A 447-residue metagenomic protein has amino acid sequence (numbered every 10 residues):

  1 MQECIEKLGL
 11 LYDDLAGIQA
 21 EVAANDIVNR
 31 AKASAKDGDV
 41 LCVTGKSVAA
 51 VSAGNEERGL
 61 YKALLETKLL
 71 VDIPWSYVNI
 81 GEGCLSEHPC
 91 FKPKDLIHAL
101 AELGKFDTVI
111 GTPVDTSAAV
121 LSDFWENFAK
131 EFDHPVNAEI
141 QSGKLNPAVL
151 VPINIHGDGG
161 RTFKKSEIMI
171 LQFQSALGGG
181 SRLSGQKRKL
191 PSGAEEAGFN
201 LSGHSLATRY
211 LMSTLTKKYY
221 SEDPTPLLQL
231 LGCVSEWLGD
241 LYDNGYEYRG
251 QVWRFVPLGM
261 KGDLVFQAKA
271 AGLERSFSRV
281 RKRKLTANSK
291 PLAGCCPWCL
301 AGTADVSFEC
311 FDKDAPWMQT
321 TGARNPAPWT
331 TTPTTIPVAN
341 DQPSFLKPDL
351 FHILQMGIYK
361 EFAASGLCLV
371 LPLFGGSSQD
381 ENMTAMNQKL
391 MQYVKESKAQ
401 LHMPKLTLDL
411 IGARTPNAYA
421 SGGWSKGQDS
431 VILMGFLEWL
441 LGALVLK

Functional and structural regions predicted by a protein language model:
G9-L10, G17, V22-V28, A33-G38 (+1 more regions): Conserved small-residue
V28, V40, S47, S52-G157 (+1 more regions): Charged (Asp/Glu and Lys/Arg) segments that form or flank catalytic channels of large polymer- and nucleotide-handling
G159-K164: Short acidic, Gly/Ser-rich segments with clustered Asp/Glu that frequently serve as metal-coordination loops in enzyme
K165-E167, F308: Short, solvent-exposed loop/turn and secondary-structure capping segments
M169-Q174, F311-A315: Short secondary-structure boundary/capping segments
I170-G245, T320-F351, L367: E2/UBC-UEV (E2-variant) core
